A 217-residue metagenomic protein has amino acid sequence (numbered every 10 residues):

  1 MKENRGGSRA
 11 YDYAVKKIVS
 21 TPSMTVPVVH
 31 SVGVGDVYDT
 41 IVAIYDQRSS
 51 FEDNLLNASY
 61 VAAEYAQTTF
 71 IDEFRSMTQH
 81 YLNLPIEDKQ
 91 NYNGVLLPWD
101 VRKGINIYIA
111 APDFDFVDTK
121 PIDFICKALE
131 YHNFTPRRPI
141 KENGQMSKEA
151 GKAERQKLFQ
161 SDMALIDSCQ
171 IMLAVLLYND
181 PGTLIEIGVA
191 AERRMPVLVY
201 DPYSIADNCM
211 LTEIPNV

Functional and structural regions predicted by a protein language model:
M1-R102: Conserved phosphate-binding/catalytic region of the ribokinase-like
K89-V217: Conserved catalytic or regulatory cores that recognize and/or transform ribose-phosphate-containing ligands
